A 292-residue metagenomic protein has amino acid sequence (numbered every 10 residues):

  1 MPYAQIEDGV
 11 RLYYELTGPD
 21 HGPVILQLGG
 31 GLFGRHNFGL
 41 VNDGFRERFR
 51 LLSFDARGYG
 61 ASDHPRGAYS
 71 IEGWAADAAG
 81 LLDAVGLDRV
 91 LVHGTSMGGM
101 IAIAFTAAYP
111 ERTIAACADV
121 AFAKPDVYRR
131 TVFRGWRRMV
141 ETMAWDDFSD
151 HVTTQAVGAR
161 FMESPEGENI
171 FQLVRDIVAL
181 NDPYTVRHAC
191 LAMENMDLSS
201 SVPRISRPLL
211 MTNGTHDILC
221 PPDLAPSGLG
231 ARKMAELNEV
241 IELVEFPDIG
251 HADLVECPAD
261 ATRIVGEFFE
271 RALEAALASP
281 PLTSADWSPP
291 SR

Functional and structural regions predicted by a protein language model:
I6-H64: Conserved HGGG/HGGXW glycine-rich cap/lid loop of the alpha/beta-hydrolase fold
N37-G39, S62-A68, Y128-R130, P222-D223: Conserved catalytic-core motifs of eukaryotic protein kinase domains, centered on the activation segment
D43, L52-H93, R263: Active-site loop/oxyanion-hole signature of alpha/beta-hydrolase fold enzymes
D43, S206-I249: Conserved loop-alpha-helix segment in the C-terminal half of the alpha/beta-hydrolase fold that carries the catalytic
G94, G98, A102: Gly/Ala-rich beta-loop-alpha elbow adjacent to hydrolase catalytic centers
I103-A108, R112-A144: Flexible "cap/lid" loop of the alpha/beta hydrolase fold
V127-T131, D146-P203: Conserved alpha/beta-hydrolase catalytic His-Asp/Glu region
N238-R292: Catalytic active-site module of serine/aspartate enzymes centered on a nucleophile-bearing elbow/loop
